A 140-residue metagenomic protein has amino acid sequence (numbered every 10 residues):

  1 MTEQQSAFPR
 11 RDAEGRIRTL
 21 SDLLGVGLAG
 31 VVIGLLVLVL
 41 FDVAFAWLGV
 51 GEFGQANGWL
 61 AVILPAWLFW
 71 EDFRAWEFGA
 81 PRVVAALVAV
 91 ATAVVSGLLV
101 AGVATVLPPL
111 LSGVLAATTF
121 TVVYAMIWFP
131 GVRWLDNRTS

Functional and structural regions predicted by a protein language model:
M1, A61-W67, T121-I127: Hydrophobic cores of alpha-helical transmembrane segments in multi-pass inner/ER membrane proteins, independent
M1-V32, G79-V84, G131-S140: Haloarchaeal acidic low-complexity proteome signature biased toward cell-envelope/secretome components but also
L24-Q55: Membrane-helix boundary elements
G34, L38, A101-S140: Alpha-helical membrane-associated segments of multi-pass integral membrane proteins
V43-V50, A80, A104-P108: Membrane-interfacial hairpin junctions
W47-W59, L115-V123: Alpha-helical transmembrane segments
L60, R82-L99: Transmembrane alpha-helical segments of multi-pass membrane proteins
L60-G79: Canonical alpha-helical transmembrane segments
